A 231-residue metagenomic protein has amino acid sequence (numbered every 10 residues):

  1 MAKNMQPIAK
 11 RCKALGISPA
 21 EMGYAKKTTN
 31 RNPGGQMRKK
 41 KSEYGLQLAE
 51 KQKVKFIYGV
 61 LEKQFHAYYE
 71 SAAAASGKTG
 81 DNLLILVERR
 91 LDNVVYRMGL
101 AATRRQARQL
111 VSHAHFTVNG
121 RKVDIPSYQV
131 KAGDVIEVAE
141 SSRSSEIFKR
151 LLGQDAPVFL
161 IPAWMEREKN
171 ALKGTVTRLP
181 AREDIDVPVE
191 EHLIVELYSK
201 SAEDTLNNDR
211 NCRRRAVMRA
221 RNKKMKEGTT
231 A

Functional and structural regions predicted by a protein language model:
M1-M98, I125-A231: Ferredoxin-like alpha/beta domains used as RNA- or RNAP-binding modules
M98-R104: A contiguous catalytic/ligand-binding core that recognizes phosphate-bearing ligands
L100, S112-H113: Short, intrinsically disordered, mixed-charge
R104, L110-V111, V130: Short, well-ordered loop/turn sites that connect or cap secondary structure elements
